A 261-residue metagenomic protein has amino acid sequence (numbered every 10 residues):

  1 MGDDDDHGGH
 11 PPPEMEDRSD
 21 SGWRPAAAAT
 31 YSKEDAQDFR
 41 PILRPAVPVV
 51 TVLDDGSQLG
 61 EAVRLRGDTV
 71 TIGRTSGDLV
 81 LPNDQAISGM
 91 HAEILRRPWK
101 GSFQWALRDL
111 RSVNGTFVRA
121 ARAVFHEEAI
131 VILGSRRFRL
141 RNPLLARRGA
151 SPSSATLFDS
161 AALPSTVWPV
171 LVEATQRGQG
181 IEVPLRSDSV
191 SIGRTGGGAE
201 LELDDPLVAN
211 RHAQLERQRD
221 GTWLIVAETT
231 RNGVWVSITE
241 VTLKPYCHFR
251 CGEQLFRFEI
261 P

Functional and structural regions predicted by a protein language model:
M1-V49, R137-G221, E240, G252-P261: Regulatory inter-domain linker segments that are low-complexity and enriched for serine/threonine/proline
D35-A36, S57, L79, R177 (+1 more regions): Eukaryotic intrinsically disordered and solvent-exposed regulatory patches
V47, T51-L53, Q58-R64, V70: Short, contiguous, helix-prone interaction/anchoring segments in small proteins
V47-L53, N114-V118, W168-A174, N232-V236: Short polybasic amphipathic segments
R64-A129, L133-S135, E182-L255: Forkhead-associated
